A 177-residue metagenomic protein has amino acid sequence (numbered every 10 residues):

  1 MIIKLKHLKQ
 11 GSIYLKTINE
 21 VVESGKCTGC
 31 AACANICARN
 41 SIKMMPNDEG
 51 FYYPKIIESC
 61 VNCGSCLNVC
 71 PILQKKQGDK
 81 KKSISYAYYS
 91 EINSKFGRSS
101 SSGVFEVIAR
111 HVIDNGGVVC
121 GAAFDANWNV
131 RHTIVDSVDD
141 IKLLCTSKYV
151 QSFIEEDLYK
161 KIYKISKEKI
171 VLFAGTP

Functional and structural regions predicted by a protein language model:
M1-I36, N40-N47: Ferredoxin-type iron-sulfur electron-transfer modules and their immediate structural context
K4-Q10, Q74-P177: Iron-sulfur-associated redox domains of electron-transfer enzymes in respiratory and anaerobic energy metabolism
T17-E20, Y52, I92-S94: A short, structure-level motif marking secondary-structure boundaries and short turns
V21, A31, G64, E106-V107: Residue-level marker for well-ordered alpha-helical positions
V22, G29, N62, F96-S100: Catalytic cores of large soluble enzymes that bind and process phosphate-bearing ligands
K26, A32-K55, S65-K82: Iron-sulfur cluster-binding cysteine motifs and their immediate structural context in ferredoxin-like electron-transfer
E58-S59: Short, charged amphipathic alpha-helical surface segments
